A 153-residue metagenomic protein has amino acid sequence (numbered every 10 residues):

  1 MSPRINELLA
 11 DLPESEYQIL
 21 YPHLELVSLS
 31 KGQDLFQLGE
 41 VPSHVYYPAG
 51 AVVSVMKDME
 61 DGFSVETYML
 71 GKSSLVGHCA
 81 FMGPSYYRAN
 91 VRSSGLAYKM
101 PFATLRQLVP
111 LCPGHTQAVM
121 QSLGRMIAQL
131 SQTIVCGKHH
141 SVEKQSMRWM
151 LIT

Functional and structural regions predicted by a protein language model:
M1-K31, S74-V76, A80-M82, L111: Cyclic nucleotide-binding regulatory module and flanking cytosolic helices
A10, V27, Y46, Y68 (+3 more regions): Residues that recognize and position ribonucleotide moieties
Q18, F36, V76, Y98 (+1 more regions): Nucleotide phosphate-binding site architecture
L20, M56, H78-C79, Q107-L108 (+1 more regions): Residues that scaffold the ATP/ADP-binding catalytic core of kinase and kinase-like folds
E25-L29, L35-L38, T153: Small beta-barrel nucleic-acid-binding modules, principally OB-folds
D34-S93: Cyclic nucleotide-binding regulatory domains
S93, P110-T153: Polybasic "coupling" helices that flank or enter modular domains
